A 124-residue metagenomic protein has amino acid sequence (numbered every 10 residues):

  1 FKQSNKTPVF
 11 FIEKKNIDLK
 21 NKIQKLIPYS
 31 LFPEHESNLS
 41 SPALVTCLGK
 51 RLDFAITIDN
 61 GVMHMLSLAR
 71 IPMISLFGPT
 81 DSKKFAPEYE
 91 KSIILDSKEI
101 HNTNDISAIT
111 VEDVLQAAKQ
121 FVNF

Functional and structural regions predicted by a protein language model:
F1-G78: Donor-binding and catalytic core of enzymes assembling or modifying cell-surface/extracellular glycoconjugates
F32-E34, H64-F124: Nucleotide-sugar donor-binding patch of glycosyltransferase catalytic domains
